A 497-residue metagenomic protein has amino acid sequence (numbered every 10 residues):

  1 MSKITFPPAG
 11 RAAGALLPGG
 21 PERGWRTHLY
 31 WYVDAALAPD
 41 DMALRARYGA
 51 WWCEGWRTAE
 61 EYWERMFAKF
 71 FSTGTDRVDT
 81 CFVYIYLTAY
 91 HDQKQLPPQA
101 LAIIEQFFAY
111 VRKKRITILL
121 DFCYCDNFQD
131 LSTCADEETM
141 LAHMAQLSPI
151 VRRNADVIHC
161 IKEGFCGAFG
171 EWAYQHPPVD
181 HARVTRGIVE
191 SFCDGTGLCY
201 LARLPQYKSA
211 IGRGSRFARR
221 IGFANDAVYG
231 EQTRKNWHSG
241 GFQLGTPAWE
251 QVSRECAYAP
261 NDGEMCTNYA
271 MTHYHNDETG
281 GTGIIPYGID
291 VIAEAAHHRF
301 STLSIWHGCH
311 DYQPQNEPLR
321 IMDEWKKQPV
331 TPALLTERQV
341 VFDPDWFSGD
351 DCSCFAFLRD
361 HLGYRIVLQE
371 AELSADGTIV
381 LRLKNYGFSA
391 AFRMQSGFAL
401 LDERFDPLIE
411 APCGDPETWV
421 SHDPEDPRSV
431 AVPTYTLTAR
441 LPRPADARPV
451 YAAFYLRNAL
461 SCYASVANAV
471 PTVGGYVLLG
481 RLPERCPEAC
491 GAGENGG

Functional and structural regions predicted by a protein language model:
M1-G74: Boundary/entry segment of secreted carbohydrate-active catalytic domains
E22-G24, T80-F82, R115-L119, I158-K162 (+2 more regions): Structural preference for beta-strand elements that scaffold enzyme active sites
E60-C125, T139, L198: Aromatic-lined substrate-binding rim segments of carbohydrate-active enzymes
Y90-K94, N127-S132, F169-A173, S209-R213: Extracytoplasmic/secreted cell-surface and envelope-processing proteins
Q99-R112, C134-C160, R183-F192: An active-site-proximal structural segment forming one wall of the substrate-binding cleft that immediately precedes
V157-E324: Catalytic-core regions of glycoside hydrolase
A293-E370: Catalytic cores of secreted or luminal carbohydrate-active enzymes
L358-G497: Extracellular/luminal regions of secreted and cell-surface proteins that mediate adhesion/ECM remodeling
